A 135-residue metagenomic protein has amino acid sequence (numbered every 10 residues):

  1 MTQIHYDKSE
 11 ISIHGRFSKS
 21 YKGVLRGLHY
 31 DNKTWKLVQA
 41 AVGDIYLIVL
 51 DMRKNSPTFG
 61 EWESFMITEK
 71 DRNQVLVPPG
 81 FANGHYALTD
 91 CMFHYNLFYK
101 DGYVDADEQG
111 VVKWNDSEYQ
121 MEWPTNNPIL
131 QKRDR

Functional and structural regions predicted by a protein language model:
M1-K70, D90-R135: Non-catalytic, conserved peripheral segments adjacent to functional cores
I67-D90: Conserved metal-binding segment of the jelly-roll/cupin
